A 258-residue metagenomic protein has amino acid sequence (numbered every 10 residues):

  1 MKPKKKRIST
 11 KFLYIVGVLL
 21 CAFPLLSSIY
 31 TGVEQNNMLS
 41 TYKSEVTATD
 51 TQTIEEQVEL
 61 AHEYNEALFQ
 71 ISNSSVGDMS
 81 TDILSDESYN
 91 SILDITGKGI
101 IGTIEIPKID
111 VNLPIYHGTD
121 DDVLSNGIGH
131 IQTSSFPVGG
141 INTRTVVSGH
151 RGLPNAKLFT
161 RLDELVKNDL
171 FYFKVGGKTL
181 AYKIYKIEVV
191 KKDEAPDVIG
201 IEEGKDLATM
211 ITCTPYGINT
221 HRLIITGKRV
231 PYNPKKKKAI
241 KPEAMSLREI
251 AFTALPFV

Functional and structural regions predicted by a protein language model:
P3-A251: Solvent-exposed, non-transmembrane regions of membrane-associated and secreted proteins
A251-V258: Selective detector of the "anchor" transmembrane alpha-helix that sits immediately C-terminal
